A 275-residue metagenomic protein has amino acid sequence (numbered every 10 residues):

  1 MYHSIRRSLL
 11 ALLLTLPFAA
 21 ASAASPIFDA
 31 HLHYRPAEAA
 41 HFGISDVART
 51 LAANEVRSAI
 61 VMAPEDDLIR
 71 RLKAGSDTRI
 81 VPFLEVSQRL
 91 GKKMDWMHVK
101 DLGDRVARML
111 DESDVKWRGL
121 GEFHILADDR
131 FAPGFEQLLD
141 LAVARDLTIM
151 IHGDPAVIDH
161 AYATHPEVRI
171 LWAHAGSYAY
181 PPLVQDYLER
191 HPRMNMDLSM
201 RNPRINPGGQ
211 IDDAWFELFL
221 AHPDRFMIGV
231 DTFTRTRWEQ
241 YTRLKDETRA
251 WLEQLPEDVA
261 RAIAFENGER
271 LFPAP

Functional and structural regions predicted by a protein language model:
Y2-S4, S25-H31, S45-M62, D224-R225 (+1 more regions): Mid-to-C-terminal alpha-helical segments outside catalytic/metal-binding sites
S8-A19: Bacterial N-terminal signal peptides
F28-L32, A59-V61, I80-V86, L120-G121 (+4 more regions): Hydrophobic faces of well-ordered beta-strands that scaffold small-molecule active sites in alpha/beta enzyme cores
L32-G43, L90-H98, R204-P207: Acidic/histidine-rich helix-loop elements that form or flank divalent-metal/phosphate-binding sites at the catalytic
H33-R35, P64-E65, E85-R89, E122-L126 (+4 more regions): Active-site beta-loop-alpha junctions enriched in small/polar residues
G43-D46, P64-L72, K100-R108, P155-D159 (+2 more regions): Alpha-helical scaffolding within the catalytic cores of extracellular/periplasmic polymer-degrading hydrolases
D67-M150, N195-P203: Active-site gating/metal-coordination segments in enzymes
D129-I228: Catalytic pocket-lining loop regions of alpha/beta-barrel enzymes, especially the amidohydrolase/enolase/GH5 lineages
